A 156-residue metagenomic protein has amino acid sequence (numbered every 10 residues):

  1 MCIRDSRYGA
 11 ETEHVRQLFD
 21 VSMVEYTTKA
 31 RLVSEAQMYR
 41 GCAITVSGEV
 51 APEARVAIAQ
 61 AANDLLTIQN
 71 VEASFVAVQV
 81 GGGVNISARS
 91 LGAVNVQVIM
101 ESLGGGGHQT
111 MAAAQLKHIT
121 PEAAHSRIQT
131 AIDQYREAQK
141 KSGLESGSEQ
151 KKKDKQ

Functional and structural regions predicted by a protein language model:
R4-Q156: Hydrophobic helix-and-loop "lid/oligomerization" segment in the mid-to-C-terminal part of catalytic domains
